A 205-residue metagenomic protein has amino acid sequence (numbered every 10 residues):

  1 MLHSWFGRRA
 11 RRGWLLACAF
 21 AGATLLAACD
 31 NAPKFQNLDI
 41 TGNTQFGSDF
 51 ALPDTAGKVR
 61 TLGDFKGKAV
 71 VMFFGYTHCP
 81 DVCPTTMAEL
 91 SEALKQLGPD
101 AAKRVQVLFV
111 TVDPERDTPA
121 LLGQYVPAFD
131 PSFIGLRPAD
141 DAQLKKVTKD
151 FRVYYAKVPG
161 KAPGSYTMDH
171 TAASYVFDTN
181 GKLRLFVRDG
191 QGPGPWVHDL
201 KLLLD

Functional and structural regions predicted by a protein language model:
L2-C18: Bacterial N-terminal signal peptides that target proteins for export
L25-A28: C-terminal motif of bacterial Sec signal peptides marking the signal peptidase cleavage site
D30-A32: Bacterial signal peptide processing site
F50-V70: A short beta-strand-turn-helix
G63-T86, L90: Short active-site neighborhood of thiol/selenol oxidoreductases, capturing the structured segment around
K103-D117, F133-A142: Thiol-based oxidoreductase modules, predominantly thioredoxin-like and allied folds used for disulfide exchange
G123-T171: Short, internal strand/loop/helix patches that form the active-site neighborhood or redox-interaction surface
K149, P159-D205: Thiol-/selenol-based redox modules, centered on thioredoxin-like and closely related oxidoreductase domains
